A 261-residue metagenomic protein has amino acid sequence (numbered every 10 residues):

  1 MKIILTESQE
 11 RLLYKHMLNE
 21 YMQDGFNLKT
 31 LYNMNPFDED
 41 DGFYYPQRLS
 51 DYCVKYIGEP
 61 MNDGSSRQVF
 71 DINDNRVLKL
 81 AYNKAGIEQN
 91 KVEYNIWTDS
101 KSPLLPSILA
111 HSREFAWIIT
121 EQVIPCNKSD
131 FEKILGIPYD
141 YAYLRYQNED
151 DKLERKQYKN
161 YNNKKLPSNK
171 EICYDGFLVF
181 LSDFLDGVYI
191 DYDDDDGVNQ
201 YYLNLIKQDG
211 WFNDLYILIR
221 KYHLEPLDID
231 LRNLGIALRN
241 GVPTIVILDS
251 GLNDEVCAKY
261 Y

Functional and structural regions predicted by a protein language model:
M1-G25: Protein-protein interaction and targeting regions used for scaffolding, dimerization, and localization
N27-N73: ATP-binding glycine-rich phosphate-binding loop
I57-D99: ATP-binding glycine-rich loop module of kinase domains
D71-D74, Q122, A237: Active-site beta-strand termini and strand-to-loop segments that position acidic
R76, L104, I118, E225 (+1 more regions): Protein kinase-like catalytic core scaffold
L104-Q208: Conserved structural core of kinase catalytic domains
D214-L224: Protein kinase catalytic-loop region centered on the HRD/HxD motif
E225-Y261: Catalytic activation segment of kinase domains across protein kinase-like and atypical kinase folds
